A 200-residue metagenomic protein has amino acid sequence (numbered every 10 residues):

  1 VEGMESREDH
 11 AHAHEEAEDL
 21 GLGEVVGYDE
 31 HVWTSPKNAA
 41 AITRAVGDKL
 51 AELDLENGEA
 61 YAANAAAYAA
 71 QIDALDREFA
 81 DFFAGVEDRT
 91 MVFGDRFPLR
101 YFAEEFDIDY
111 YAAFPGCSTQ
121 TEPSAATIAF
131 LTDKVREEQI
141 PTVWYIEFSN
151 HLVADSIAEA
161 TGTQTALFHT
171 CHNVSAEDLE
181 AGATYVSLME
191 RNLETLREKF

Functional and structural regions predicted by a protein language model:
V1-F200: Extracytoplasmic metal-acquisition and chelation regions
